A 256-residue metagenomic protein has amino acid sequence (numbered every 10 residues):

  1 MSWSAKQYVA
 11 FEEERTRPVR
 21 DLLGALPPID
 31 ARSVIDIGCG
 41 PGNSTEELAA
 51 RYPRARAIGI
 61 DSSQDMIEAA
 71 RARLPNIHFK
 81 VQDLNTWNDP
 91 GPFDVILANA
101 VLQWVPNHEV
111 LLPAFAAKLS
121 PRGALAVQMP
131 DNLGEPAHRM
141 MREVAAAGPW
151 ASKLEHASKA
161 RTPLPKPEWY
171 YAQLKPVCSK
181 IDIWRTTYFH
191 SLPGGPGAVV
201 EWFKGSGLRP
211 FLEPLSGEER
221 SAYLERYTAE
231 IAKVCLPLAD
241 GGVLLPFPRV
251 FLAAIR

Functional and structural regions predicted by a protein language model:
M1-E13: Class I SAM-dependent methyltransferase Rossmann-like catalytic core, especially the SAM/SAH-binding loop
E14-R32, E47: Conserved alpha-helix/loop element of class I SAM-dependent methyltransferases that forms part of the SAM/SAH-binding
P27, P53, R71, P75 (+3 more regions): Short conserved AdoMet
S33-D89, V110: Class I SAM-dependent methyltransferase SAM/SAH-binding core
P41-N43, R161-R256: Conserved Class I S-adenosyl-L-methionine
N88-I96: A short acidic, Gly/Pro-enriched loop at the edge of an enzyme's catalytic core that lines a small-molecule cofactor
V95-E109, D131: A short SAM/SAH-binding and catalytic strip from SAM-dependent methyltransferases
E109, A116, R122-G194: Conserved catalytic/acceptor-binding region of the Class I
